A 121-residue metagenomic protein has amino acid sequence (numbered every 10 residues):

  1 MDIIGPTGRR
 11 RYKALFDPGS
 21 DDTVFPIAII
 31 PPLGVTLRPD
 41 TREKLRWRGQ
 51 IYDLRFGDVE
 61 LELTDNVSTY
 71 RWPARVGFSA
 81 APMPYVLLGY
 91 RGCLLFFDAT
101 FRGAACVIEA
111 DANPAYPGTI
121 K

Functional and structural regions predicted by a protein language model:
M1-K121: Pepsin/retropepsin-fold aspartyl endopeptidases
